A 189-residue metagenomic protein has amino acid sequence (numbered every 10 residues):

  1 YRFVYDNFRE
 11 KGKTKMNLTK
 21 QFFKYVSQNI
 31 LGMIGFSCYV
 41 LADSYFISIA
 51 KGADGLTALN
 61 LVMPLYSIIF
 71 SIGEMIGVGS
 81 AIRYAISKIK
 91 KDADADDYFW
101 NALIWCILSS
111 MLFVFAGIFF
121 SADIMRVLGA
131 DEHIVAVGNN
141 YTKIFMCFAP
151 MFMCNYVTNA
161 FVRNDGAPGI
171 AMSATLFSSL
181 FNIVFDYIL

Functional and structural regions predicted by a protein language model:
Y1-I30, Y84-P150: Short alpha-helical transmembrane segments in multi-pass integral membrane proteins
T19-C38, A42, L65-I72, C147 (+1 more regions): Residue-level signal for short hydrophobic patches within transmembrane helices of multi-pass membrane transporters
N29, M33, S44-Y45, I82 (+3 more regions): Transmembrane alpha-helix boundary and packing residues in multipass membrane permease domains and related
F36-S37, L41, V114, I118 (+1 more regions): Recurrent gating helices in multi-pass secondary carriers
C38, I49-D54, S87-K91, A122-D123 (+2 more regions): Membrane-interface elements of multi-pass transporters and channels
I47-S67, H133-V137: Interfacial/gating helices of multi-pass transporter permease domains
L56-V114, F152-A171: Small-residue-rich hydrophobic transmembrane alpha-helices
F161-I188: Alpha-helical transmembrane segments of multi-pass membrane transporters/permeases
